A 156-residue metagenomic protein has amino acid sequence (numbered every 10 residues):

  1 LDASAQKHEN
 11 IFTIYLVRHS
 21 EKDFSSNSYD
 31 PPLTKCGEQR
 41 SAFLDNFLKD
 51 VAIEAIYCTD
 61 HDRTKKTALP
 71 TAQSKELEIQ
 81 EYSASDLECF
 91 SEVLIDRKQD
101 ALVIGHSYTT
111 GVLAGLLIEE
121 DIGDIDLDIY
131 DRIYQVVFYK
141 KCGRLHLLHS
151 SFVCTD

Functional and structural regions predicted by a protein language model:
A3-A5: Boundary at the C-terminal end of the N-terminal hydrophobic targeting segment
K7-K98, T110-V112, L117-D156: Active-site-proximal alpha-helix that buttresses catalytic centers in soluble enzyme cores
H106: Conserved alpha/beta-hydrolase "nucleophile elbow" surrounding the catalytic nucleophile
